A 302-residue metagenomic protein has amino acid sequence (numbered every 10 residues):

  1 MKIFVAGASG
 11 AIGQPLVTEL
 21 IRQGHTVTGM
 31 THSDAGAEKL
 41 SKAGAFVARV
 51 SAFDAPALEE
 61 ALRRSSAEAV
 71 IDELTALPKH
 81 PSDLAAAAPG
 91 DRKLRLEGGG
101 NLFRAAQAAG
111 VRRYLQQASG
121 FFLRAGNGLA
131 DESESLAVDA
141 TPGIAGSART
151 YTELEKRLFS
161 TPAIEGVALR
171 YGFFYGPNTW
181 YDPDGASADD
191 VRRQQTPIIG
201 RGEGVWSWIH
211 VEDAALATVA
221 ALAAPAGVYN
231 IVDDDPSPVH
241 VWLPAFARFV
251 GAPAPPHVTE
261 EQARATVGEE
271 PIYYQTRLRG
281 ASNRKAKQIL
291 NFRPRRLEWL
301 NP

Functional and structural regions predicted by a protein language model:
I3-H25: N-terminal Rossmann NAD(P)H-binding glycine-rich loop of SDR-like oxidoreductase domains
P15, A215-P271: Mid/C-terminal beta-alpha module of Rossmann-like enzyme folds, strongest in SDR-family dehydrogenases/epimerases
H32-S41, A45-E97, N101: NAD(P)H-binding glycine-rich loop region in Rossmannoid oxidoreductase-like domains and their noncatalytic homologs
V50, A55, P253, E270-P302: C-terminal amphipathic/interface module of NAD(P)-dependent oxidoreductases and related NAD-binding regulators
P81-G143: Conserved Rossmann-fold NAD(P)-dependent oxidoreductase catalytic core, especially the SDR/UDP-sugar
R113, A118-S119, E153-P177: Conserved beta-loop-beta element that borders a ligand/cofactor-binding pocket
P142-S147, G172-W180, R201-I209: Glycine-rich "substrate-gating" loop/helix at the edge of Rossmann-like oxidoreductase active sites
S187-P197, R201-P236: Alpha-helical substrate-binding/gating segment
